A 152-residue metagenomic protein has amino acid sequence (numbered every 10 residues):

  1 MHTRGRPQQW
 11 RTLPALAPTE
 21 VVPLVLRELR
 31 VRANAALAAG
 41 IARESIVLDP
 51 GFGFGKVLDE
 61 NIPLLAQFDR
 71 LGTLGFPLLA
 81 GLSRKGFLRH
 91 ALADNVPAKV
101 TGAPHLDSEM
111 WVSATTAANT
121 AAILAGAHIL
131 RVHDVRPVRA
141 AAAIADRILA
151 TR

Functional and structural regions predicted by a protein language model:
M1-A35, A39, F54-R152: Active-site-adjacent loop and "lid" segments of alpha/beta metabolic enzymes
R43-S45: Short acidic capping loops at alpha-helix termini that bridge into adjacent secondary structure
V47-D49, L79: Structural detector of well-ordered beta-strand residues that form the stable sheet scaffold of enzyme domains
